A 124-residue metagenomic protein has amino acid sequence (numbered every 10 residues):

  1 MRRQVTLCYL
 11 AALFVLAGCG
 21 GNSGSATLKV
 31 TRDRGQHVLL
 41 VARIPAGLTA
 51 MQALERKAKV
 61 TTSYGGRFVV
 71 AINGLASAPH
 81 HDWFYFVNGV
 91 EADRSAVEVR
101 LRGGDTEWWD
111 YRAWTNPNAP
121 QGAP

Functional and structural regions predicted by a protein language model:
M1-G18: Sec-dependent bacterial lipoprotein signal peptides
R2, G18-P124: Ubiquitin-like/PB1-type beta-grasp interaction modules and other compact soluble beta-rich domains
